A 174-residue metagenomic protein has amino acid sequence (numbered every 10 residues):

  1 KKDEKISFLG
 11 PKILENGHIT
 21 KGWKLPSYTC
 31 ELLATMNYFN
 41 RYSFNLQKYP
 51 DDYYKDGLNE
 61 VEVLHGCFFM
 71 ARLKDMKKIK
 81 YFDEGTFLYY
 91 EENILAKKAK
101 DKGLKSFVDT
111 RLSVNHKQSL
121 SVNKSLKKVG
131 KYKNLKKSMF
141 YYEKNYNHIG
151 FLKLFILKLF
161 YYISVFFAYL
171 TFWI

Functional and structural regions predicted by a protein language model:
K1-K2, L88, S164-Y169: Conserved short hydrophobic patches within well-ordered secondary structure
K1-K24: Conserved donor NDP-sugar-binding/catalytic core segment of glycosyltransferases
L9-P11, R72, A99, M139: Generic structural signal for small/hydrophobic residues in well-ordered secondary structure, especially within
P11-I13, E91, R111, S119: Histidine-centered beta-alpha loop that forms part of the nucleotide-sugar donor binding/catalytic region in diverse
K21-T35, I79-E84, F107, S113 (+2 more regions): Membrane-proximal envelope and lipid/glycan-remodeling enzymes
Y28-V61: Short, flexible, basic/aromatic active-site loop/helix in glycosyltransferases
Y54-G57, E62-S113: A short, conserved alpha-helix in the catalytic core of glycosyltransferases
A96-W173: Active-site-adjacent helix/loop segment of glycosyltransferases that harbors family-specific signature motifs
